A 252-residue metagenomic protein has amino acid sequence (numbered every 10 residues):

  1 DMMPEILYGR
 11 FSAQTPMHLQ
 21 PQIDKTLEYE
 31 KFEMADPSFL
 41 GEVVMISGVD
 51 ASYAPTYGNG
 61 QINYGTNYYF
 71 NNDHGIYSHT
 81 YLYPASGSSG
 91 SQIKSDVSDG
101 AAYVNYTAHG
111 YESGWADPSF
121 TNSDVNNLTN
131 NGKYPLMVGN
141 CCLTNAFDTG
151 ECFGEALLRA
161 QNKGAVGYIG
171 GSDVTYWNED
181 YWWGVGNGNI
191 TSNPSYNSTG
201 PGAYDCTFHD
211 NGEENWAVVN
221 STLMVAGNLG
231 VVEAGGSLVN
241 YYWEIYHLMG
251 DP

Functional and structural regions predicted by a protein language model:
D1-P252: Cysteine-dependent hydrolase recognition
